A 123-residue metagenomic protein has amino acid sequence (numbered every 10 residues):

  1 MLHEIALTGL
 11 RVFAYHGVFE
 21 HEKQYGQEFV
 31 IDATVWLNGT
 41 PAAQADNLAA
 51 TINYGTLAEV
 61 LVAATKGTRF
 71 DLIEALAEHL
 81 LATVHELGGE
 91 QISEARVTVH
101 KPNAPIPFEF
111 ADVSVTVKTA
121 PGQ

Functional and structural regions predicted by a protein language model:
M1-Q123: N-terminal, polar/charged subdomain of small-to-medium soluble alpha/beta proteins
